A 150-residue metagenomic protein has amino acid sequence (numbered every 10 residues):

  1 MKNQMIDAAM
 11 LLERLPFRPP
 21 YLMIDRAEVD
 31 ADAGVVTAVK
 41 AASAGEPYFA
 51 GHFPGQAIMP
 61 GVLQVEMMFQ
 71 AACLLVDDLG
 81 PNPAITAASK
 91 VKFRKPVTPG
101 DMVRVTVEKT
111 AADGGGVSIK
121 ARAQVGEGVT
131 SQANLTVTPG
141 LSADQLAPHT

Functional and structural regions predicted by a protein language model:
K2-E28, V36, T136, L146-P148: Flexible, low-complexity linker/boundary loops enriched in proline and small hydrophobic residues that flank enzymatic
K2-M5, F69-T106, V137-T138: Hydrophobic beta-strand-centered segment that forms part of the acyl-chain substrate-binding groove
K2-N3, D32-V35, V97-D101, E108-T150: HotDog/MaoC-like acyl-thioester-processing domains
P16-M59: Catalytic strand-loop segment that frames the active site of acyl-thioester-processing enzymes
Y21-M23, V103, V117: Hydrophobic core residues within well-ordered beta-strands of beta-rich domains
A50-C73, I85-T86: Compact, glycine-rich, soluble single-domain proteins
